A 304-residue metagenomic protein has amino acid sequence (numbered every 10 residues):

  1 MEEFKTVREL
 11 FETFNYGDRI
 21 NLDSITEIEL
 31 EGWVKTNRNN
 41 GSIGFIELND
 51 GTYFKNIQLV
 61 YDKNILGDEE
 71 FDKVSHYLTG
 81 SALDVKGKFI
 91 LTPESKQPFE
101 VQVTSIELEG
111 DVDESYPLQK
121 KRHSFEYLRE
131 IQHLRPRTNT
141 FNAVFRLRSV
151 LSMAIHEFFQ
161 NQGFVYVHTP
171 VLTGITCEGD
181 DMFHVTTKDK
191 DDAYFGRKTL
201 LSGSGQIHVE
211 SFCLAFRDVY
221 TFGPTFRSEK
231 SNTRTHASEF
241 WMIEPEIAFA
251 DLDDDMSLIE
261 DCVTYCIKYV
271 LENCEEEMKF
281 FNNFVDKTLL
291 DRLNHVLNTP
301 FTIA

Functional and structural regions predicted by a protein language model:
M1-A304: Class II aminoacyl-tRNA synthetase catalytic cores and aaRS-like
